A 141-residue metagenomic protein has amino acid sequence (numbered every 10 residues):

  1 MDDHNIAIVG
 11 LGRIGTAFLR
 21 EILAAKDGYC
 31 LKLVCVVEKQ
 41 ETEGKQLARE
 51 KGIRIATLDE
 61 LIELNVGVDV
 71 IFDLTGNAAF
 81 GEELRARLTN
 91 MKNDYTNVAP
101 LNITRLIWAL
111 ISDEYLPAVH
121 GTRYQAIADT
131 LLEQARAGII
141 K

Functional and structural regions predicted by a protein language model:
D3-I22: Glycine-rich adenosine-cofactor-binding loop
I14, G76-A78: Short glycine-rich anion-binding loops that position phosphate/pyrophosphate groups of nucleotides and phosphorylated
A25-R49: NAD(P)-binding Rossmann-fold cofactor-contacting core
G44, A78-D129: Rossmann-fold NAD(P)-binding glycine/threonine-rich loop
K51-G52, M91: Short, structured coil segments at secondary-structure junctions
R54-I62: Short acidic-hydrophobic, aromatic-tinged amphipathic segments that line or gate anion-handling sites
V70-D73: N-terminal Rossmann-like NAD(P) cofactor-binding module of classical short-chain dehydrogenase/reductase
